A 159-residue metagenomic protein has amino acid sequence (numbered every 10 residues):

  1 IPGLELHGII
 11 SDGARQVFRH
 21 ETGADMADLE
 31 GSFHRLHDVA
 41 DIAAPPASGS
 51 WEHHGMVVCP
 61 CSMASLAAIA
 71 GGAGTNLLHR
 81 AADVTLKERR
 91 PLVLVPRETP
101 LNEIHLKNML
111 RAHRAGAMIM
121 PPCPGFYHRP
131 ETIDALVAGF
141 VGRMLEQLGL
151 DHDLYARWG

Functional and structural regions predicted by a protein language model:
I1-V93, R97-G159: A cross-family phosphate/adenosyl-ligand binding-site feature
